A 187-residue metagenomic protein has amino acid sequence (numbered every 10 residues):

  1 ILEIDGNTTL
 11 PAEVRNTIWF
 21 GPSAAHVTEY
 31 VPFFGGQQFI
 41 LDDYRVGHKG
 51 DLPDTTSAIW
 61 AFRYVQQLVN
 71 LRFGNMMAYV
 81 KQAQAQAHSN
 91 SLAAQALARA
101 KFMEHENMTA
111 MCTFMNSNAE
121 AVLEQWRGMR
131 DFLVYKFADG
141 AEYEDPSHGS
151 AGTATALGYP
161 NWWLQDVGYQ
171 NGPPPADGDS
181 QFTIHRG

Functional and structural regions predicted by a protein language model:
I1-G187: C-terminus-biased signal that marks the final domain/tail of proteins
